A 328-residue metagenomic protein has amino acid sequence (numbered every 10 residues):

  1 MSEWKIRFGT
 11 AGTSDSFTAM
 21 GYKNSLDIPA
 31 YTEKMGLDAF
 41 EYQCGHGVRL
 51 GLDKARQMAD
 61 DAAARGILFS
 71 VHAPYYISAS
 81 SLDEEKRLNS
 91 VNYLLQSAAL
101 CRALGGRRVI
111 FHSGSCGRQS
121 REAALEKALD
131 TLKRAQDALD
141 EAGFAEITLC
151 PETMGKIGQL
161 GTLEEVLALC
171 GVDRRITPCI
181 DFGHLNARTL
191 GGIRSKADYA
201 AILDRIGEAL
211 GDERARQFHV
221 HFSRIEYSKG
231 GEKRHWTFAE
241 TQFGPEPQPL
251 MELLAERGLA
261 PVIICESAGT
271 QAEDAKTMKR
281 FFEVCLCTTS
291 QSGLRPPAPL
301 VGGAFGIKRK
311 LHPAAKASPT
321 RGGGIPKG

Functional and structural regions predicted by a protein language model:
M1-A73, I77-A98: N-terminal pre-domain/capping segments
S2-E3, P29-K34, L50-S70, Q96-G105 (+4 more regions): Acidic (Asp/Glu)-rich catalytic clusters
A11-D15, Q43-G47, P74-S78, G114-C116 (+4 more regions): Active-site beta-loop-alpha junctions enriched in small/polar residues
A19-Y22, E122, L160-E164, N186-A260: Gly/Pro-rich active-site loop or hairpin
T32, H72, S90, C101 (+4 more regions): Conserved, mostly hydrophobic/aromatic
E41, S70, I110, C179 (+2 more regions): Conserved beta-strand positions in the central sheet of alpha/beta enzyme cores
A63, S80-I180, A187: Active-site acidic/histidine proton-transfer and metal-coordination neighborhood in alpha/beta enzyme cores
G302-G303, R321-G324: Glycine-biased, low-complexity coil/linker segments
